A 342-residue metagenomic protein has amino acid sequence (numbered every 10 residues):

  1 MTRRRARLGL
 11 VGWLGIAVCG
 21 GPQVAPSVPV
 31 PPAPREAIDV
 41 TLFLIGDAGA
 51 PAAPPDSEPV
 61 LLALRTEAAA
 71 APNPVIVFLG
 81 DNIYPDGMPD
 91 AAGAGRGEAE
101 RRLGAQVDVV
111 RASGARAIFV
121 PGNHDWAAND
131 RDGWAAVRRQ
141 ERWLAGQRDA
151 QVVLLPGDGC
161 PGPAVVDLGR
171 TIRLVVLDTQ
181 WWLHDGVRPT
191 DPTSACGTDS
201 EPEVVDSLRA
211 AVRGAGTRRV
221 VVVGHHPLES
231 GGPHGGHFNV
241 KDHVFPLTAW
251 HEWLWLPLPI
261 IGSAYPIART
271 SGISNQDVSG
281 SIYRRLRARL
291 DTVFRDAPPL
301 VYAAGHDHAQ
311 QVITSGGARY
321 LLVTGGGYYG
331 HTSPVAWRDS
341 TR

Functional and structural regions predicted by a protein language model:
M1-L10: Bacterial N-terminal signal peptides that target proteins for export
A17-V18: C-terminal motif of bacterial Sec signal peptides marking the signal peptidase cleavage site
P22-G97: N-terminal active-site segment of His-dependent metallophosphoesterases
L42-L44, I76-F78, F119-V120, V222 (+1 more regions): Residue-level marker for buried hydrophobic side chains located in beta-strands that build the well-ordered beta-sheet
D47, G80-D81, G122-N123, L177 (+2 more regions): Active-site glycine-centered loops adjacent to acidic/histidine catalytic or metal-binding residues that shape
A50, I83-Y84, R173, L228 (+1 more regions): Short active-site segment of divalent metal-dependent hydrolases/proteases that encodes the spacing between
M88-V220, P233-D277, S281, R289 (+2 more regions): Extended active-site neighborhood of metal-dependent phosphoesterases/phosphodiesterases
